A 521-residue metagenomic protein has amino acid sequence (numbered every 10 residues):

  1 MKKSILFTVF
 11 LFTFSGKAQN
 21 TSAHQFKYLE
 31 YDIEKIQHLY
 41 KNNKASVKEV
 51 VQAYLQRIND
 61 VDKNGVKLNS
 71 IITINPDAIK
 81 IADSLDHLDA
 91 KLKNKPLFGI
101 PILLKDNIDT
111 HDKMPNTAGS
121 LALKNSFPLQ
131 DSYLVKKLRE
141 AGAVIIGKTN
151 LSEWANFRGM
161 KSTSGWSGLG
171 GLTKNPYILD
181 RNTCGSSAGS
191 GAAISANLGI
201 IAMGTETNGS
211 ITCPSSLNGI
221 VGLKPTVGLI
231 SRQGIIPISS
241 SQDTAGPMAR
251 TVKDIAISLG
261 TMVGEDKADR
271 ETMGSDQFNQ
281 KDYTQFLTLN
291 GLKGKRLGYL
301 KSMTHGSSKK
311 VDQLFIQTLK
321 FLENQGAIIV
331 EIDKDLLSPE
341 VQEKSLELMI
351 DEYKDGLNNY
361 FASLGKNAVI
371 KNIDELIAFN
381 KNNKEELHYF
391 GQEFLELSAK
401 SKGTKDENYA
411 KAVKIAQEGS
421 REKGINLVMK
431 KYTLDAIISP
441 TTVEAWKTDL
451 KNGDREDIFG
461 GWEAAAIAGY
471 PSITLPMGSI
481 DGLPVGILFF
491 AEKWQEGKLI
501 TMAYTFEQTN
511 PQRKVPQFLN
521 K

Functional and structural regions predicted by a protein language model:
M1-A23: Bacterial Sec-dependent N-terminal signal peptides
N20-N125, W154-N156, M273-Q280, T284 (+4 more regions): Short, well-ordered alpha-helical
L29, I108-D109, Q242-T244, E271-N367: Gly/Ser-rich, acidic/histidine-flanked active-site/gating loops
I33, H38-N42, L55-K67, P76-I79 (+10 more regions): Sec-exported extracytoplasmic/periplasmic mature domains
N43, G99, K105, E140 (+3 more regions): Glycine-rich, small-residue loops and helix-cap segments that act as flexible hinges at active-site edges
D60, E140, V144, S195-R296 (+3 more regions): Structural helix-boundary/capping segments
L92, L97-A118, F286-L300, D351-G419 (+1 more regions): Short helix-loop capping/hinge segments that flank enzyme active sites or metal/cofactor-binding pockets
F98-A245, R270-M273, G298-S302, I437-G453: Short glycine/serine-rich loop/turn segments
